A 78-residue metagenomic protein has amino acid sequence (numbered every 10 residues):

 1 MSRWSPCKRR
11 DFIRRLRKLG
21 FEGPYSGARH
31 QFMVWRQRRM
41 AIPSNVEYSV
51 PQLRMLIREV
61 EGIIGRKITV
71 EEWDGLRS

Functional and structural regions predicted by a protein language model:
M1-G20, E59: Polyanion-binding surface elements
S2, P43, I63: Short, flexible active-site loop motifs that bind/organize anionic cofactors or intermediates
R9, S26-R29, G65: Glycine-centered small-residue hotspots that permit tight backbone geometry or close packing
K18-R54, R58: A short, structured beta-strand/loop element
E47-S78: C-terminal structural segments of small proteins and small subunits
